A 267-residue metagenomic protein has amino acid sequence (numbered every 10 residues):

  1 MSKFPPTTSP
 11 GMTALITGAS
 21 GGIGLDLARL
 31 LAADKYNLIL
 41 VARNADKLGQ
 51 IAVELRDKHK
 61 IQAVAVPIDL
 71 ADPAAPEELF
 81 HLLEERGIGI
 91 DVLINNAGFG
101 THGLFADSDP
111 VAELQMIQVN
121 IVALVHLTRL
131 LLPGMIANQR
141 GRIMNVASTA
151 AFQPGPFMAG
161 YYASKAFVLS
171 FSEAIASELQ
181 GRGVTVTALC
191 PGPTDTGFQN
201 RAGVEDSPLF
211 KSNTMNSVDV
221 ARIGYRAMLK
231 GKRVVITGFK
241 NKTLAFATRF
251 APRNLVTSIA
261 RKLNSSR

Functional and structural regions predicted by a protein language model:
S20-G21: Conserved glycine-rich cofactor-binding loop
D34-I51: Conserved glycine-rich Rossmann-like NAD(P)H-binding loop of the short-chain dehydrogenase/reductase
A45-D46, P67-E78, P110: The beta1-alpha1 cofactor-binding region of Rossmann-like NAD(H)/NADP(H)-dependent oxidoreductases
L104-A106, A112-I117: Substrate-binding pocket helix/loop in short-chain dehydrogenase/reductase
T128, S164: Active-site helix of classical SDR
S148: Residue(s) in the substrate-gating loop at a strand-loop-helix junction that position the organic substrate next
A188, P208-A245: C-terminal helical subdomain
